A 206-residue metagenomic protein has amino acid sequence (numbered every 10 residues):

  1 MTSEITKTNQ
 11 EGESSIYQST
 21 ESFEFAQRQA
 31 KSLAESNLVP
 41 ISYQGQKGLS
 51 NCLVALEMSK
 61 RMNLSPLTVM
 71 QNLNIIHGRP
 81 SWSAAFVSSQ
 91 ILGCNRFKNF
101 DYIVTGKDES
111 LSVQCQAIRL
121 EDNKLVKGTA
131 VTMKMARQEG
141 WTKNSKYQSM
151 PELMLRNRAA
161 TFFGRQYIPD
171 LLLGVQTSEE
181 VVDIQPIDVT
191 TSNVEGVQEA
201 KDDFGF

Functional and structural regions predicted by a protein language model:
T2-F206: Polyanion-binding surfaces on beta-sheet-dominated domains and ring/shell assemblies
